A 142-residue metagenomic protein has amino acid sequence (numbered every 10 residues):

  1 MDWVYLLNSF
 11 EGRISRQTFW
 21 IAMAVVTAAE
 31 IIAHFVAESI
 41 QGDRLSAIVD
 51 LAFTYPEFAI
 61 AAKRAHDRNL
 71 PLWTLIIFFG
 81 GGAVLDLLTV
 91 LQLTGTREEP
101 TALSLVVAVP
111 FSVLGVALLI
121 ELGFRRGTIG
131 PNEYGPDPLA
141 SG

Functional and structural regions predicted by a protein language model:
M1-A29, E57-L72, L119-G142: Membrane-interface extramembranous regions at the lipid-water interface
A29-P56, F78-G115: Membrane-helix interface segments in multi-pass membrane proteins
L72-F78: Pore- or pathway-lining transmembrane helices of multi-pass membrane proteins that form conduits for solutes/ions
